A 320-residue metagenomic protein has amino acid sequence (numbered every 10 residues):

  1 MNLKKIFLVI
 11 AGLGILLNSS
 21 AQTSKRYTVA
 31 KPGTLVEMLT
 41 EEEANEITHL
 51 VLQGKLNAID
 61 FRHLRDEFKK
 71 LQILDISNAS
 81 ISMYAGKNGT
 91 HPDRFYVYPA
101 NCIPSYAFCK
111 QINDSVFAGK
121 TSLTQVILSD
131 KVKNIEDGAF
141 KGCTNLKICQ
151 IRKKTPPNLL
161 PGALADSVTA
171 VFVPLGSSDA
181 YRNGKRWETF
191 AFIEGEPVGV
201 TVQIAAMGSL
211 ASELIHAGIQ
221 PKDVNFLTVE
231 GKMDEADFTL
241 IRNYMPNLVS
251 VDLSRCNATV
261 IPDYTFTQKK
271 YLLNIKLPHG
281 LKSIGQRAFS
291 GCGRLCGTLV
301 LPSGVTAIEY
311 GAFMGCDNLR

Functional and structural regions predicted by a protein language model:
M1-S24: Bacterial Sec-dependent N-terminal signal peptides
S20-E43, V198-Q220: The feature captures the LRR N-terminal capping module
T23-K31, T48-L56, L71-G86, H91-C102 (+10 more regions): Structural signature of tandem-repeat unit edges
L39-I47, E67-F68, L164-D166, H216-V224 (+1 more regions): Flexible, charged surface loops at secondary-structure boundaries
D60-E67, G138-A139, D237-I241: A short acidic, amphipathic alpha-helical/loop segment
H63, Y84-K87, L240, Y264: Amphipathic alpha-helical interaction surfaces in cytosolic regulatory modules
Y106, E136-K141, P161-A163, D263-T265 (+2 more regions): Consensus positions within tandem repeat domains that build extended binding/scaffold surfaces
G184-T189: Helix-loop-beta element that forms the nucleotide-linked donor phosphate-binding surface in glycosyltransferases
